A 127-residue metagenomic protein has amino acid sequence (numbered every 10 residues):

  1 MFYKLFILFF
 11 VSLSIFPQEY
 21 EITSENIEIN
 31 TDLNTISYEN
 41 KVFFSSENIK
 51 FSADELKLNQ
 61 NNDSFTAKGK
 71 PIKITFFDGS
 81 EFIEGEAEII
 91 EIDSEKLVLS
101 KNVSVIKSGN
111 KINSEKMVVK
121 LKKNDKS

Functional and structural regions predicted by a protein language model:
Y3-S14: Sec-dependent N-terminal signal peptides
P17-S127: N-terminal amphipathic/hydrophobic interface segments
